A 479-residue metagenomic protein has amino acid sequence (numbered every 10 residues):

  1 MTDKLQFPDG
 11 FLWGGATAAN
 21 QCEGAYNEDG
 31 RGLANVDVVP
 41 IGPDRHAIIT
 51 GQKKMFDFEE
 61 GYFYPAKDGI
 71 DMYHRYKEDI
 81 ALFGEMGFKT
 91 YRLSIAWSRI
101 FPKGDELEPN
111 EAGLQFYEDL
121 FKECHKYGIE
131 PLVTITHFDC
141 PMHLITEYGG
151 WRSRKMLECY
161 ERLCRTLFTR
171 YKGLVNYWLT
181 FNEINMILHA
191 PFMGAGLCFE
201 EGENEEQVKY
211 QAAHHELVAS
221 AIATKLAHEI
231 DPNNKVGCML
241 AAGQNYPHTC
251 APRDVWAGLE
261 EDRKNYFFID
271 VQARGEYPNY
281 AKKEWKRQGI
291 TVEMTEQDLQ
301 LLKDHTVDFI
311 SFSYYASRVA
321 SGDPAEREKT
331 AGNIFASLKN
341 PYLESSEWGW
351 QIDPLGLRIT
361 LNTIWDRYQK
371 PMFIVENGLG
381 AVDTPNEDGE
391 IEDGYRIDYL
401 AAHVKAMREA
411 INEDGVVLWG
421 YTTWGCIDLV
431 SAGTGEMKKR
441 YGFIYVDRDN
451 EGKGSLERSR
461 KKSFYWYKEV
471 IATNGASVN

Functional and structural regions predicted by a protein language model:
T2-E60, K103-D105, L114-N479: Active-site region of glycoside hydrolase catalytic domains
G10-L12, Y73, T90: A common structural microfeature
G61-R75, R152-K155: Active-site mouth loops of central-metabolism enzymes
G69-A81, P102, G113: Internal amphipathic alpha-helical repeat/solenoid segments
R75-A96, D304-I310: Catalytic domains of carbohydrate-active enzymes, especially glycoside hydrolases
K89, S98-I100, F138-C140: A short acidic, glycine/proline-enriched capping/turn motif at secondary-structure boundaries, especially helix N-cap
I95-P109: Glycine-rich, proline-tolerant flexible connector loops at the mouths of alpha/beta enzymes
